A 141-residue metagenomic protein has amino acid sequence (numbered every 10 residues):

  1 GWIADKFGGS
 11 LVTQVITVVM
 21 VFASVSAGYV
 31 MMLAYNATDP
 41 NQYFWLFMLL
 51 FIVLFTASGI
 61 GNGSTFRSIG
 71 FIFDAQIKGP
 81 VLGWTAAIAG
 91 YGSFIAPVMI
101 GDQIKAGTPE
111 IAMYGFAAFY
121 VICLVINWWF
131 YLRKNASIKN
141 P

Functional and structural regions predicted by a protein language model:
G1-G9, I104: Helix-to-loop junctions at the C-terminal end of transmembrane segments in multipass secondary transporters
S10-S64: C-terminal transmembrane helical hairpin of 12-TM major facilitator-type secondary transporters
V19, V53, T85-I88, I122: Small/hydrophobic positions within alpha-helical transmembrane segments of multi-pass membrane transporters
V30-M31, F116-P141: Multi-pass alpha-helical transporter architecture, strongest for 12-TM Major Facilitator/SLC carriers used
L50, V81, T85, A112-G115: Hydrophobic positions within alpha-helical transmembrane segments of Major Facilitator Superfamily-type secondary
S64-I72: Intracellular helix-loop hinge segments at the cytoplasmic ends of transmembrane helices in 12-TM rocker-switch-type
A75-A106: A late C-terminal transmembrane helix in Major Facilitator Superfamily
G101-Y120: A membrane-interface helix-boundary motif in multi-pass transporters
